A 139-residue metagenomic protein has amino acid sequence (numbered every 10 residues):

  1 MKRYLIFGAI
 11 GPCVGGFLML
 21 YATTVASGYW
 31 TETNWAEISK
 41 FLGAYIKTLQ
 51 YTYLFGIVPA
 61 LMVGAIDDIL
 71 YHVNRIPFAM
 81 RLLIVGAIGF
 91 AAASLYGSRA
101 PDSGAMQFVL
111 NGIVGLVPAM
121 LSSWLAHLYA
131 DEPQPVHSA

Functional and structural regions predicted by a protein language model:
M1-A139: Juxtamembrane/disordered regions of integral membrane proteins
